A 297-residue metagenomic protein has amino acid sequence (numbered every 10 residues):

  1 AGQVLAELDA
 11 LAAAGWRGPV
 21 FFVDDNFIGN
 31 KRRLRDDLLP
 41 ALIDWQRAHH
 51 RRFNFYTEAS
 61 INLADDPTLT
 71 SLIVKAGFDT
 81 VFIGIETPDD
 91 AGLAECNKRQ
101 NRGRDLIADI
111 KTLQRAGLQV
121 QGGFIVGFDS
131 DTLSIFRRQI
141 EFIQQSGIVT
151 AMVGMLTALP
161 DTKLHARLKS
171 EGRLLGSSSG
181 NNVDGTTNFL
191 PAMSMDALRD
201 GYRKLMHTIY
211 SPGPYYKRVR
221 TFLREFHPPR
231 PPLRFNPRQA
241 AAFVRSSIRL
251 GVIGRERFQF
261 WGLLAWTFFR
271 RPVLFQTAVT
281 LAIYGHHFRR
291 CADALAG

Functional and structural regions predicted by a protein language model:
A1-A6, A10, K31, D36-Q239 (+2 more regions): A structural motif corresponding to the C-terminal lobe/cap of the Radical SAM core domain
A12, R173-L175, G251-E256: Short glycine/proline-rich, acidic loop/turn segments that cap or connect secondary-structure elements
A12-D25: Active-site groove signature of glycoside hydrolases
F21, Y56, A278: Conserved active-site loop/cleft motifs that coordinate metal ions or position small ligands
R218, P232-G297: Terminal low-complexity segments of carbohydrate-biosynthetic enzymes
